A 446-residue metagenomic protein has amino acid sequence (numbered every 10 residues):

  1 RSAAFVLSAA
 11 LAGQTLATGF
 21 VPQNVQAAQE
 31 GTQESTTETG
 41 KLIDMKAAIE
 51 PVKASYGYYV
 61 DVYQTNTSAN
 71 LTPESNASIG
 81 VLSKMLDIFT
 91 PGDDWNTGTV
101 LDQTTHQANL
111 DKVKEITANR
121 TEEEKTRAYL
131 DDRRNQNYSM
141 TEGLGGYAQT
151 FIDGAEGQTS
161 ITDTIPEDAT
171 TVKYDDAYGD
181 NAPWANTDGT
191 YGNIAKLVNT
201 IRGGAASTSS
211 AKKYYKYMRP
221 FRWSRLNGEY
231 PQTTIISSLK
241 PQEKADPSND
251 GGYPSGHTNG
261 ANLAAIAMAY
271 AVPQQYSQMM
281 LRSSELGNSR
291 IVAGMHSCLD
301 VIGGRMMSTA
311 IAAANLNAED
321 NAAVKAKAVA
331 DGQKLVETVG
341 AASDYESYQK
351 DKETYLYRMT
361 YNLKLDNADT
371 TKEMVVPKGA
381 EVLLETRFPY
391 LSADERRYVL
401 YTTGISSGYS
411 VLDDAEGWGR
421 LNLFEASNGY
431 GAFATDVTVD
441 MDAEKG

Functional and structural regions predicted by a protein language model:
R1-A12: Sec-dependent N-terminal signal peptides
G13-E30: Sec-dependent signal peptide cleavage junction
Q29-V292, E337, T354-G446: Hydrophobic alpha-helical bundle signature of multipass membrane enzymes
H257-A261, V292-N321: Alpha-helical transmembrane segments that form the membrane-embedded catalytic/substrate-binding core of multi-pass
K325: Active-site- or binding-pocket-proximal scaffold segments within functional domains
A328-S343: Extended charged low-complexity segments that act as oligomerization/scaffolding linkers
D344-D351, Y355-Y357: A conserved mid-domain beta-alpha-beta active-site/ligand-binding segment of alpha/beta enzyme cores
